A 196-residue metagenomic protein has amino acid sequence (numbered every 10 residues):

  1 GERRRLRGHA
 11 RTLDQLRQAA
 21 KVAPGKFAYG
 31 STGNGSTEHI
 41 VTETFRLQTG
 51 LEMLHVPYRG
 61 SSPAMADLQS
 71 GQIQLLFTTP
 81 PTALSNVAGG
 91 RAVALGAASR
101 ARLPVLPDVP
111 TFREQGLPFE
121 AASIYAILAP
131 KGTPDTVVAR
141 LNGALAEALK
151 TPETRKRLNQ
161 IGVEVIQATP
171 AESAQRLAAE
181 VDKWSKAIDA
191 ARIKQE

Functional and structural regions predicted by a protein language model:
G1-P63, I124-R157: Hinge/capping helix and adjacent helix->loop/strand transition within the periplasmic-binding protein
T12, P57, G71-Q72, R91 (+5 more regions): Conserved functional loop/turn residues at catalytic and ligand-binding sites
A23-F27, T49-L51, Q69-T78, R91-V93 (+1 more regions): Alpha-to-beta junction loops
G33, V56-A66, S70, T79-T82 (+1 more regions): Short helix-initiation/N-cap motifs at beta->coil->alpha
T42, L68-Q69, V87-G90: Hydrophobic residues within well-ordered alpha-helices
Q48-L51, A88, D135-E196: An extracytoplasmic/periplasmic, membrane-proximal ligand-sensing/linker region
F77-T78, A97, A168: Short beta-strand and adjacent tight-turn residues that come in two discontinuous sequence segments and form the edges
A83-L149, D182: C-terminal lobe and pocket-closing loops of periplasmic/extracytoplasmic Venus-flytrap solute-binding proteins
